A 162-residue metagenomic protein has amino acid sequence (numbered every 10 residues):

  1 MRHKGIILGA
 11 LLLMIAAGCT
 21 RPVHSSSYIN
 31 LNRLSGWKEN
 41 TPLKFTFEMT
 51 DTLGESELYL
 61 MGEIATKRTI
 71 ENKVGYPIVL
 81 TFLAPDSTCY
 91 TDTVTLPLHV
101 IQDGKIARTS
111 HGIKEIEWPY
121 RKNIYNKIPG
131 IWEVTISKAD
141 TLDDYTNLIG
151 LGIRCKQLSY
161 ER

Functional and structural regions predicted by a protein language model:
I15-G18: C-terminal motif of bacterial Sec signal peptides marking the signal peptidase cleavage site
T20-V23: Bacterial signal peptide processing site
S27-T46: Post-signal peptide N-terminal segment of mature Sec-exported envelope proteins
T41-F45, V94-V100, K105-Y120: A beta-strand/beta-hairpin structural motif
F45-E55, K122-K127, Q157-S159: Extracellular and analogous surface-interaction loops
L53-L60, I124-D140: Noncatalytic modules at the cell exterior or secretory-pathway interfaces, chiefly beta-strand-rich lectin/adhesion
M61-I70: Short amphipathic, basic-aromatic surface patches that mediate peripheral association with negatively charged
E71-I78, N147-G150: Short coil-to-beta strand junction motifs in C2/discoidin
